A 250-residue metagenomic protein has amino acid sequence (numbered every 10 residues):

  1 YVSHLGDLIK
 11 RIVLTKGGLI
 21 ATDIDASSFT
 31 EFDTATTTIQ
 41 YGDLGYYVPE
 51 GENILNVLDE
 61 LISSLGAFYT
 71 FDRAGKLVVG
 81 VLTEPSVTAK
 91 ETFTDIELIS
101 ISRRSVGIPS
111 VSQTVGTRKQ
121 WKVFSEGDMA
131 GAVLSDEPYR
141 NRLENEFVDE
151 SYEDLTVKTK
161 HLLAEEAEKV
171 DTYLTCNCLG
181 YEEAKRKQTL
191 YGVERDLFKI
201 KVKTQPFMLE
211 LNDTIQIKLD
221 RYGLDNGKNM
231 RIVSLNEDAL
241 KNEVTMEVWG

Functional and structural regions predicted by a protein language model:
Y1-G250: C-terminal extracytoplasmic interaction modules
